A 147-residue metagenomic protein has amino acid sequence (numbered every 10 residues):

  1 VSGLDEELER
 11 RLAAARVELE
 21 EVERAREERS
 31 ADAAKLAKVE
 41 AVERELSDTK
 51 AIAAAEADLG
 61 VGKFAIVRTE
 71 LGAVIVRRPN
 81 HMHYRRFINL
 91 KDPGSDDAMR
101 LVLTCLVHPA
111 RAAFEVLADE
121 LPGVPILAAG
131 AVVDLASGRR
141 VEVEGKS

Functional and structural regions predicted by a protein language model:
V1-L8: N-terminal acidic, proline/glycine-rich, low-complexity intrinsically disordered segments
L8, L12-A15, L19-V22: The feature captures the hydrophobic core positions of alpha-helical coiled-coils
E20-F64, R68-S147: Short, surface-exposed, charged amphipathic helix/loop patches that serve as local interaction elements
